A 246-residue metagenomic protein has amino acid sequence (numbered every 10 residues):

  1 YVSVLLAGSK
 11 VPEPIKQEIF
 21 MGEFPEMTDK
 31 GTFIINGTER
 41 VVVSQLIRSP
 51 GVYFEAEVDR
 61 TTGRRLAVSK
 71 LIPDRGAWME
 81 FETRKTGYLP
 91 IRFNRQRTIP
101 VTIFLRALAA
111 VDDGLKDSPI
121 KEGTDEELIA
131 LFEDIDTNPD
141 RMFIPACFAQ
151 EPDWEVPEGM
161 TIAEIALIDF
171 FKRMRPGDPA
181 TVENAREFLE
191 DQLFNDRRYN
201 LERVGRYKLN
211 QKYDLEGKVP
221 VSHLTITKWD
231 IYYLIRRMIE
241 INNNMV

Functional and structural regions predicted by a protein language model:
Y1-V246: N-terminal non-catalytic structural scaffold regions of very large proteins
